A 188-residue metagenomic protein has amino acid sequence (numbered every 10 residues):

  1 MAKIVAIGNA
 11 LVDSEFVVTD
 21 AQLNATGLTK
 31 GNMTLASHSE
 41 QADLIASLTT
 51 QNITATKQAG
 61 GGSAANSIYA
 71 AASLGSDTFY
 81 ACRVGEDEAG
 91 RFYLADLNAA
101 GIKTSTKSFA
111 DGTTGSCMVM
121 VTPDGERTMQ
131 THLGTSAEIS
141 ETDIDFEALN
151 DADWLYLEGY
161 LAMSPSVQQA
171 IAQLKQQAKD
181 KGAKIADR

Functional and structural regions predicted by a protein language model:
M1-F79: Glycine-rich phosphate/adenosyl-contacting loop at the front of the ribokinase-like
S67, Y93, L174-K175: Aromatic/hydrophobic pocket-lining residues that form π-stacking "cages" and hydrophobic walls in ligand
A72, N98, K179: Anion (oxyanion) recognition and catalysis
T78, T104, I185-A186: Hydrophobic beta-strand scaffold residues
R83, S105-F109, V119-P165: Conserved phosphate-binding/catalytic loop of the ribokinase/pfkB sugar-kinase fold
D96-T113: A glycine-rich helix N-cap at a beta->alpha junction
W154-R188: Conserved beta-alpha-beta core of the PfkB/ribokinase-like small-molecule kinase fold
